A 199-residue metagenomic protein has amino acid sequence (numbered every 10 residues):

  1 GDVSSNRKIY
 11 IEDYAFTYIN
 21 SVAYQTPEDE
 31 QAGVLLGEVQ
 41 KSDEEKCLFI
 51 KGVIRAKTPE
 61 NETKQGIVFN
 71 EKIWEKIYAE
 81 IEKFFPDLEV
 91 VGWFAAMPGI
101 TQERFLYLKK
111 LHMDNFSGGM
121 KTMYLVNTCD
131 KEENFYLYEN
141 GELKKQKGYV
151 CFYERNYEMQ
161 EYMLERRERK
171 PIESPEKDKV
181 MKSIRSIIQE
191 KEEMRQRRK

Functional and structural regions predicted by a protein language model:
G1-E89, T101-V180: Conserved beta-strand-loop surface patch within small alpha/beta domains used for substrate/adaptor or ligand engagement
K182-E193: Membrane-proximal, non-transmembrane alpha-helical segments
M194-K199: C-terminal single-pass membrane-anchor helix
